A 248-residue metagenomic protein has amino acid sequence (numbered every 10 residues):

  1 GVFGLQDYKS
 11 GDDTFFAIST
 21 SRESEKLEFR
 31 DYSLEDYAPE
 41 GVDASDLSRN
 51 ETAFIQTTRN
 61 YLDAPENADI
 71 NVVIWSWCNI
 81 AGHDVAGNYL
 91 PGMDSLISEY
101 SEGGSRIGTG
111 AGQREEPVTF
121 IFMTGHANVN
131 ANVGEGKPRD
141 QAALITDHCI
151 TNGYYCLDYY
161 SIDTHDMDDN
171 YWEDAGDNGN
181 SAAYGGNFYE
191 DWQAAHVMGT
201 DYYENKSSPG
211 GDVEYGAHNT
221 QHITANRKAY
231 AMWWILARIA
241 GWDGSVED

Functional and structural regions predicted by a protein language model:
G1-D63, D69-N71, A217, R227 (+2 more regions): N-terminal carbohydrate-binding/catalytic regions of secreted carbohydrate-active enzymes
Y32, A68-I80, M123-H126, Y159-I162: Short loop/turn segments at strand-loop or loop-helix junctions that form parts of catalytic or ligand-binding pockets
E40-R49, I74-L90, T124-G134, H218-T220: Surface-exposed cleft-lining segments at the edges of enzyme active sites
S48-N60, V85-I107, E135-I145: Well-ordered, non-membrane alpha-helical segments in soluble/globular domains
N67-I74, Q113-I121, I150-C156: Loop/turn elements at helix/coil->beta-strand transitions in domains of secreted/extracellular proteins
G125-I162, M167-D168: Substrate-gating cap/lid alpha-helix
K137, D158-Q193: Catalytic cores of processing enzymes, dominated by hydrolases/peptidases, characterized by acidic/His-rich
G176-E247: Histidine-centered active-site loop/cap adjacent to the catalytic His in serine esterases/O-acetyl transfer systems
